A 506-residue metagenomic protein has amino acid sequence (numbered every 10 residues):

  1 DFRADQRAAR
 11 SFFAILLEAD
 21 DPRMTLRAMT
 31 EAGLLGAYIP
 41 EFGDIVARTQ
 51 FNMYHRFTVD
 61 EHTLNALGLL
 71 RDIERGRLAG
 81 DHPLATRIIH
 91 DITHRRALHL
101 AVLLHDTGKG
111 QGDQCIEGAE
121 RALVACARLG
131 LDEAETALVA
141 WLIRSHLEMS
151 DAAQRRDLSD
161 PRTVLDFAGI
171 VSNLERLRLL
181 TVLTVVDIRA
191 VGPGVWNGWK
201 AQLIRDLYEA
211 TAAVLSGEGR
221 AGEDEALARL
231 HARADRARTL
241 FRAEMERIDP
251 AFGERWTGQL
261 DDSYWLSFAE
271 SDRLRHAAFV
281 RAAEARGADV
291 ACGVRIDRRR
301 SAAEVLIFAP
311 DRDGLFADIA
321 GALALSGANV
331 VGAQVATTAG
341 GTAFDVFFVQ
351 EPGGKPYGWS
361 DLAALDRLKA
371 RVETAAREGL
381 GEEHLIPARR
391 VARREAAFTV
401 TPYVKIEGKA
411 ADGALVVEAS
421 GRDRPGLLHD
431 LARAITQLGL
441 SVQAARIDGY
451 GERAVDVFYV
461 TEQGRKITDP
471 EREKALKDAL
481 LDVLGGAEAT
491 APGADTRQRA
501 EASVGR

Functional and structural regions predicted by a protein language model:
F2-A19, R71, R77, I88 (+6 more regions): Conserved catalytic alpha/beta cores of large enzymes that bind or transform nucleotide phosphates and polynucleotides
F2-Q114, G130: Acidic/His-rich, divalent-metal-binding segments that scaffold phosphate/diphosphate chemistry
A8, H62, Q114, E135 (+3 more regions): Helical mechanochemical/support elements of P-loop NTPase systems and associated helical scaffolds
I15, M53-R56, G108-G112, L129 (+3 more regions): Short, charged/polar micro-motifs that form catalytic or ligand-binding hotspots
M24, A32, R162, D166-R506: Regulatory modules associated with amino-acid/nitrogen control
T30-Y38, R95, H146-S150, R394-P402: Core structural elements
T58-V59, A85-E218: Divalent metal-dependent catalytic cores for phosphoryl transfer on phosphate-bearing substrates
T63, L67, C115-A119, A140 (+2 more regions): Hydrophobic face of alpha-helices
